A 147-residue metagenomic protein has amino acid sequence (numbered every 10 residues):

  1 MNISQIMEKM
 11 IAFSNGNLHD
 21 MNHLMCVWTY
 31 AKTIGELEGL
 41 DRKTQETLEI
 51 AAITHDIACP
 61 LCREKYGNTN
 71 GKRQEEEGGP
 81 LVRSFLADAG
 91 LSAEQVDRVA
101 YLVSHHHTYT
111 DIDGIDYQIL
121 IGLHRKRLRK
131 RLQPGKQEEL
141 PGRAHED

Functional and structural regions predicted by a protein language model:
N2-C26, A58-T69: Active-site flanking loop/helix segments enriched in acidic
S4, W28-T29, G79-L81, D97: A generic alpha-helix surface/boundary motif
A12-M25, T29-D41, T54, L91 (+1 more regions): Divalent metal-dependent phosphate-bond-processing catalytic cores, especially two-metal-ion Mg2+/Mn2+ enzymes that act
V27, K72-D88: An active-site-proximal "capping" alpha-helix that borders the catalytic cofactor pocket
R42-T44, Q95: Membrane-helix interface segments
Q45-G67, G78, A100-H107: His-Asp-centered metal-binding catalytic motifs of divalent-metal-dependent phosphohydrolases/nucleases
L91-D97: Short, flexible active-site-proximal loops enriched in glycine and acidic residues
